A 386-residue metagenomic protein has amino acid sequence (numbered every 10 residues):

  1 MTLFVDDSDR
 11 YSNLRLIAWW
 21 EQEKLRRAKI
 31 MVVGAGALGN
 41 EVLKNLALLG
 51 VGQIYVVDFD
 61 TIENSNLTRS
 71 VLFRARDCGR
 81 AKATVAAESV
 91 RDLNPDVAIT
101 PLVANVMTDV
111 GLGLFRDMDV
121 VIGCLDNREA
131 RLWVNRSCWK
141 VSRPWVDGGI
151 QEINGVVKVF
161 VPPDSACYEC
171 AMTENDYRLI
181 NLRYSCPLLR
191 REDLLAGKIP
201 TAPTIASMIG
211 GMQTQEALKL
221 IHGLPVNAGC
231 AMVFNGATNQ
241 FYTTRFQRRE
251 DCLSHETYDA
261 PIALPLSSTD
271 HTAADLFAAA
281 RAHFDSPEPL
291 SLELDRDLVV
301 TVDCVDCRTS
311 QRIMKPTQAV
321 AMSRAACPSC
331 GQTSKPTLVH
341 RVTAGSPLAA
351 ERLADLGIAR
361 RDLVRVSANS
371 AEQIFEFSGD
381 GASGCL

Functional and structural regions predicted by a protein language model:
M1-M31, N64, P316, V320-S323 (+1 more regions): N-terminal charged helix/coil linker that caps or initiates catalytic domains
L38: Hydrophobic/small residue at the entry helix of a nucleotide-binding pocket
V51-P95: Glycine-rich phosphate-binding loop and adjoining beta1-alpha1-beta2 segment of Rossmann-like nucleotide-binding folds
G79-L132: A structured beta-alpha segment of the ubiquitous adenosine-cofactor-binding alpha/beta core
V120-F160: ADP-ribose/adenylate-binding Rossmann-like module
S165-P203: The feature captures the short pre-catalytic strand/loop hairpin that immediately precedes and shapes the active-site
C167, V302-C307, C327-C330: Short cysteine-rich clusters marking metal-coordination/redox-active sites
R190-G229: Conserved anion/nucleotide-ligand pocket segment
